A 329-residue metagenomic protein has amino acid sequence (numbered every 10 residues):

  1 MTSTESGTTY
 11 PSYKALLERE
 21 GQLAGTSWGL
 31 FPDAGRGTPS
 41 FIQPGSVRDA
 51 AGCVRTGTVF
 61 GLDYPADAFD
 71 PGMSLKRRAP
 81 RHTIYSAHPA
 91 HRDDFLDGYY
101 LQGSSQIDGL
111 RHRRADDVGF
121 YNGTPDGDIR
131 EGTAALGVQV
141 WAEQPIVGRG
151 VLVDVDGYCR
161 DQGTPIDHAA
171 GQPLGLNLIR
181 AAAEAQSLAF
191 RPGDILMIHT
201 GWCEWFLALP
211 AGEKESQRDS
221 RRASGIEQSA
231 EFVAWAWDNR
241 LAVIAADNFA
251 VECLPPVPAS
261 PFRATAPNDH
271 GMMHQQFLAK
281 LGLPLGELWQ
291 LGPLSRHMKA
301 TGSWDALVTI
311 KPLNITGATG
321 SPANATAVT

Functional and structural regions predicted by a protein language model:
T2-T329: Active-/binding-site microenvironments in catalytic and ligand-binding cores
